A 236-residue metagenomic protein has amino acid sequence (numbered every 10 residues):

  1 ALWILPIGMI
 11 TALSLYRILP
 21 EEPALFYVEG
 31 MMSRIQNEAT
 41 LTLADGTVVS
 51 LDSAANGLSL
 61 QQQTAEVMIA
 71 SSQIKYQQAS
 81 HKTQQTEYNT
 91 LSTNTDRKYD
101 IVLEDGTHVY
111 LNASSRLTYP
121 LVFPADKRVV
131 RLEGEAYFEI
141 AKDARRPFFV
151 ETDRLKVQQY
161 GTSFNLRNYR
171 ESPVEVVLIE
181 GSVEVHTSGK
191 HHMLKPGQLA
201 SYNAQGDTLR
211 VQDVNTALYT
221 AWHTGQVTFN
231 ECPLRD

Functional and structural regions predicted by a protein language model:
A1-W3, I10-D236: A residue-level detector for the "anchor" residue at the start of short, highly conserved motifs
